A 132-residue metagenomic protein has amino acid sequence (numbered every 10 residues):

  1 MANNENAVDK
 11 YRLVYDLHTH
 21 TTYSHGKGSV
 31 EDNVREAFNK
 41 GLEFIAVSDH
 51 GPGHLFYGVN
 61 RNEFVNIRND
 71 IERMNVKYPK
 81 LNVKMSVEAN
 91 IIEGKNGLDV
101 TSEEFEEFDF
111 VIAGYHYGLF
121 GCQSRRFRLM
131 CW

Functional and structural regions predicted by a protein language model:
M1-L13: N-terminal amphipathic alpha-helix/helix-capping segment at the start of soluble metabolic enzymes
R12-V14, F44-I45, K84: Hydrophobic "anchor" residues on beta-strands that sit immediately upstream of conserved functional sites
V14-G26, V47-P52: Histidine-centered catalytic micro-motifs
H25-V30, S124: Histidine/acidic-residue-rich catalytic or RNA/ligand-binding cores of hydrolases and nuclease-related proteins
I45-V47, V111: Hydrophobic residues within beta-strands of alpha/beta enzymes
L55-W132: Extended substrate/RNA-proximal surfaces in nucleic-acid metabolism proteins
